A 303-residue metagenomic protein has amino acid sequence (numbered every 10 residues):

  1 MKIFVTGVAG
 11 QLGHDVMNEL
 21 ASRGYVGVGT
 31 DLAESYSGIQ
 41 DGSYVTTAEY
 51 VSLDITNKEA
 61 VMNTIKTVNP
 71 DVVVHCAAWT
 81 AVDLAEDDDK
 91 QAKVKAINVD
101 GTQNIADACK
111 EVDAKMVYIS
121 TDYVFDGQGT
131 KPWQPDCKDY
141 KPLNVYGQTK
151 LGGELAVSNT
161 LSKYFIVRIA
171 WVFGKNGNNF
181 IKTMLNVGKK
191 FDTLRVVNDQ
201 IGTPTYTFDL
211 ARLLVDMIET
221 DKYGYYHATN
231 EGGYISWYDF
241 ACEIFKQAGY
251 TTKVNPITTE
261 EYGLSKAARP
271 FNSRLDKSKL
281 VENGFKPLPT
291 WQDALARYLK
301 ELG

Functional and structural regions predicted by a protein language model:
M1-R23: N-terminal Rossmann NAD(P)H-binding glycine-rich loop of SDR-like oxidoreductase domains
T6, V196-I201, Y226-Y234: Glycine-rich Rossmann NAD(P)(H)-binding loop
S43-N57: Rossmann-fold cofactor-recognition segment
I55-I97: NAD(P)H-binding glycine-rich loop region in Rossmannoid oxidoreductase-like domains and their noncatalytic homologs
A92-N104, V124-V167, V172: Catalytic helix-loop patch of NAD(P)-dependent Rossmann-fold dehydrogenases
L155-G202, F208-D209: NAD(P)-dependent short-chain dehydrogenase/reductase
K190, L213, T220-S265, F271-N272: Mid/C-terminal beta-alpha module of Rossmann-like enzyme folds, strongest in SDR-family dehydrogenases/epimerases
S236-Y238, C242, T258-Y298, L302: Conserved C-terminal active-site "lid" loop/helix of NAD(P)H-dependent oxidoreductases that clamps the redox cofactor
